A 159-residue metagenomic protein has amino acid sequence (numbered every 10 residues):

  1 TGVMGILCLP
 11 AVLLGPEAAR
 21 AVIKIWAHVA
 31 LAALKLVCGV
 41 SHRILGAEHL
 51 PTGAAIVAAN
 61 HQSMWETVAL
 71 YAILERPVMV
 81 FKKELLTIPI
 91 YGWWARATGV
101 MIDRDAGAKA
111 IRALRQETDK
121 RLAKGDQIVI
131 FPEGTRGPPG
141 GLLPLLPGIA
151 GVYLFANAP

Functional and structural regions predicted by a protein language model:
T1-R43, W93-A97: A transmembrane-helix-recognition feature enriched in membrane-embedded lipid enzymes and envelope glyco-/phospholipid
L36-P159: Soluble catalytic domains of membrane acyltransferases
